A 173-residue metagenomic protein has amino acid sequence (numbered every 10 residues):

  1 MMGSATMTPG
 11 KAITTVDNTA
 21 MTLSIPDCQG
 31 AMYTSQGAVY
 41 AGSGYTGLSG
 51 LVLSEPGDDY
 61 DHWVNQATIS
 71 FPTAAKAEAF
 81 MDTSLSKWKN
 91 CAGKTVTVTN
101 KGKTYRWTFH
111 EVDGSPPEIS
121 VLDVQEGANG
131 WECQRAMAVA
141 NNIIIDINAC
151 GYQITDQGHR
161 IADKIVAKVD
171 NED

Functional and structural regions predicted by a protein language model:
M1-G50: N-terminal "mature-domain start" segment
A12-L23, S86-E132, E172: Short Gly/Thr-rich strand-loop-strand
D27-A31, N90-A92, E132-Q134, A149-G151: Sequence contexts marking disulfide-bonded cysteines in secreted/extracellular proteins
L48-P56, E132-A140: Short, surface-exposed beta-strand/loop micro-motifs that present aromatic residues
S49-D82: A short acidic-to-branched-hydrophobic micro-motif
H62-N65, N129-R135: Short, surface-exposed coil-to-beta transition loops
V64-A67, A138-G151: Short, well-ordered beta-strand elements
N148-D173: Surface-exposed amphipathic alpha-helical segments
